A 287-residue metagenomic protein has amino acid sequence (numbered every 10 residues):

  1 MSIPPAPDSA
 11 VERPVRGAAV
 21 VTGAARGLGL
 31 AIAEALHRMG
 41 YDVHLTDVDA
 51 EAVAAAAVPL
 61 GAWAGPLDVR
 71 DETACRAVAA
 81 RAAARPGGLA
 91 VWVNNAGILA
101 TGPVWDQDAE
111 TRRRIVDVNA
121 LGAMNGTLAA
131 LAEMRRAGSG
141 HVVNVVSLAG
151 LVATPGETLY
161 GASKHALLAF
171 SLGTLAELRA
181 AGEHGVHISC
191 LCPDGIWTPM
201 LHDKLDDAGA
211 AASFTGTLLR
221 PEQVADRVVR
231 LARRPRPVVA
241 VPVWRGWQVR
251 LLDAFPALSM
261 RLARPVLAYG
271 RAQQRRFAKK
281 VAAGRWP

Functional and structural regions predicted by a protein language model:
A10-H44: Canonical Rossmann dinucleotide-binding motif of NAD(H)/NADP(H)-dependent dehydrogenases/reductases, specifically
L67-A77, A109: The beta1-alpha1 cofactor-binding region of Rossmann-like NAD(H)/NADP(H)-dependent oxidoreductases
P103-V104, D108-R113: Substrate-binding pocket helix/loop in short-chain dehydrogenase/reductase
W105, T154-L159: Active-site loop immediately N-terminal to the catalytic Tyr-X3-Lys motif of short-chain dehydrogenase/reductase
T127, S163: Active-site helix of classical SDR
S147: Residue(s) in the substrate-gating loop at a strand-loop-helix junction that position the organic substrate next
A176-R245: SDR active-site lid
